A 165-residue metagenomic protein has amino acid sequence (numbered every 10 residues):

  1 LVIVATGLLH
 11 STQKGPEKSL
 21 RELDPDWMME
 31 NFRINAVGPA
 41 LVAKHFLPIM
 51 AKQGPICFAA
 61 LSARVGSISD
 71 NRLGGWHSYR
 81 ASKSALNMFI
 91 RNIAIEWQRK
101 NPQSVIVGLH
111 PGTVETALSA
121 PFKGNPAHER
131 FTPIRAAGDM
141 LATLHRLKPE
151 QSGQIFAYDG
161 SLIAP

Functional and structural regions predicted by a protein language model:
I3, A59, I106-L109, S119: Hydrophobic structural elements of the Rossmann-like NAD(P)H-binding subdomain that define the short-chain
L8-T12, P16-A36, L41, A51-K100: Catalytic loop of short-chain dehydrogenase/reductase
S11-T12, S67, E115, L162-A164: Flexible, glycine-rich phosphate/dinucleotide-binding loops and adjacent beta-alpha linkers at cofactor/substrate
L41-I49, I93, Q103-S104, R146 (+1 more regions): A structural motif corresponding to the C-terminal end of an alpha-helix and its immediate exit/capping segment
L61-A63, H110, G160: Short, well-ordered beta-to-alpha junction loops that form the rim of enzyme active sites and present histidine/acidic
N87, W97-V114, Q151-I155: Conserved Rossmann-fold SDR core element
G108, T116, A120-P165: C-terminal helical subdomain
